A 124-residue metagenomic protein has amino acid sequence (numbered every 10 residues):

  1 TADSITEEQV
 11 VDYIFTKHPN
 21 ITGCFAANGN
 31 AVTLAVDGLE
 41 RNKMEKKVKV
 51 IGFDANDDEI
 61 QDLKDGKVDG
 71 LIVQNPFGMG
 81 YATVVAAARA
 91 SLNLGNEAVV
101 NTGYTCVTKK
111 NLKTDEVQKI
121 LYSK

Functional and structural regions predicted by a protein language model:
T1-K124: A residue-level marker of the well-folded mature domains of exported/periplasmic proteins
